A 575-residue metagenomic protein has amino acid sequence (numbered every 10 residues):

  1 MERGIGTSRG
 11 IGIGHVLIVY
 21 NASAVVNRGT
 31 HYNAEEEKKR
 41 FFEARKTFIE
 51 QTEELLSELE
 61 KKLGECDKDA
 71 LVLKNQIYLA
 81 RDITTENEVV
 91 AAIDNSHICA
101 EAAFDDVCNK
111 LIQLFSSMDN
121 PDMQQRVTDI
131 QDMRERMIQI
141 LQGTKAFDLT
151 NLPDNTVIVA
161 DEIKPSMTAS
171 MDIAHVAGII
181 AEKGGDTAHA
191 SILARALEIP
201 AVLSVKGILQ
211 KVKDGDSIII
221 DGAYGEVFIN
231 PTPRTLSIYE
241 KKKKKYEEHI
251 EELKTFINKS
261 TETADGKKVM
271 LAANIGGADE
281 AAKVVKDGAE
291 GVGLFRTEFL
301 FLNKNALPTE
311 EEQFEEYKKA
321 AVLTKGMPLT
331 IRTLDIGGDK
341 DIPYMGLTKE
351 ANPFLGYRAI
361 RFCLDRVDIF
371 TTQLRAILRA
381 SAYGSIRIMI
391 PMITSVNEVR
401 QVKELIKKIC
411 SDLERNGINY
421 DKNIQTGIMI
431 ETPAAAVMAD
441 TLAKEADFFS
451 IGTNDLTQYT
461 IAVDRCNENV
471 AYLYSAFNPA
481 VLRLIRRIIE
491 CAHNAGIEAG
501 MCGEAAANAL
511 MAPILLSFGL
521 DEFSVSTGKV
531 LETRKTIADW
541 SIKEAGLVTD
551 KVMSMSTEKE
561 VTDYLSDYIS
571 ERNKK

Functional and structural regions predicted by a protein language model:
M1-L323, L329-I336, R366, Q373-L374 (+5 more regions): Non-catalytic, soluble scaffold/interaction modules
H249-K575: Conserved alpha/beta-domain cores
